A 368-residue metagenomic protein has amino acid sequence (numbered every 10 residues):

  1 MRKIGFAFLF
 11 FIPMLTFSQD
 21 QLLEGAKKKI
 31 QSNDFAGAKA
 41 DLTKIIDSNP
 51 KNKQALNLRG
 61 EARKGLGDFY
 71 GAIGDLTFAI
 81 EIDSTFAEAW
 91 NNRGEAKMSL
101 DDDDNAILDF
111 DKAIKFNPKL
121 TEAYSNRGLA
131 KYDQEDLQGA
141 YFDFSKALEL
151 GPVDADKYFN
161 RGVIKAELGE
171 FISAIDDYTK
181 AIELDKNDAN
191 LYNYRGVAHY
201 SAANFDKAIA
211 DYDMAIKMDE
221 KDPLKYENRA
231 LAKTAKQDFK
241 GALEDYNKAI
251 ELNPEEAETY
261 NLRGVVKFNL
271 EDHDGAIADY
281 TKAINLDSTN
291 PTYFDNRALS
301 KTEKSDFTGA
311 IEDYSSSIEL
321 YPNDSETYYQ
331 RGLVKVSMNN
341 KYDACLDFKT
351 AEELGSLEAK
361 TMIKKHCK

Functional and structural regions predicted by a protein language model:
R2-F11, L15-K368: Alpha-helical tetratricopeptide repeat
